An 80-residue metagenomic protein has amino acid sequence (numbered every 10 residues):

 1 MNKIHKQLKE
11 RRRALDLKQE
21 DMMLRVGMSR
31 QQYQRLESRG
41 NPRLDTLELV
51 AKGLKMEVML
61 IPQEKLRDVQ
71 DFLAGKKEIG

Functional and structural regions predicted by a protein language model:
M1-A14: A short, Lys/Arg-rich alpha-helix, primarily the initiator
Q7, K18, R43-T46: Residues that mark the N-terminal boundary/hinge immediately upstream of a DNA-recognition element
R12, M23, A51: The alpha-helix within a helix-turn-helix
D16-Q32: Short alpha-helical DNA-recognition segment
G40-K52: Short, basic-rich loop-to-helix N-cap that marks the start of a DNA-contacting helix
M59-G80: Short, charged recognition helix plus adjacent turn of helix-turn-helix-like nucleic-acid-binding domains
